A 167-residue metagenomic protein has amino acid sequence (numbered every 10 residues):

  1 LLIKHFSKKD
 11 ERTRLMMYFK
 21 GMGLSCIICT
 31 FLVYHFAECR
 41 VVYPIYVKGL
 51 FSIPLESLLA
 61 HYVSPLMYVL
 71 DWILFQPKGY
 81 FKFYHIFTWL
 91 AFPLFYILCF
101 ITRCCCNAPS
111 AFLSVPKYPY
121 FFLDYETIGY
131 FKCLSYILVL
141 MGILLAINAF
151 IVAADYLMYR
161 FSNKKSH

Functional and structural regions predicted by a protein language model:
F6-S7, F36-K48, C105: Juxtamembrane "helix-exit" motif on the non-cytosolic side of transmembrane helices
D10-C26, K82-A91: Interfacial segments of alpha-helical transmembrane regions
M22-Y43, P65: C-terminal halves and exits of single transmembrane alpha-helices
C26-T30, F87-C105: Hydrophobic alpha-helical membrane-insertion segments
P54-L66, I137: Membrane-interface loop-to-helix entry segments
V63-K82: Alpha-helical transmembrane segments in multipass membrane proteins, preferentially the mid-helix core
N107, F112-F150: Membrane-interface transmembrane-helix boundary segments in multi-pass integral membrane proteins
